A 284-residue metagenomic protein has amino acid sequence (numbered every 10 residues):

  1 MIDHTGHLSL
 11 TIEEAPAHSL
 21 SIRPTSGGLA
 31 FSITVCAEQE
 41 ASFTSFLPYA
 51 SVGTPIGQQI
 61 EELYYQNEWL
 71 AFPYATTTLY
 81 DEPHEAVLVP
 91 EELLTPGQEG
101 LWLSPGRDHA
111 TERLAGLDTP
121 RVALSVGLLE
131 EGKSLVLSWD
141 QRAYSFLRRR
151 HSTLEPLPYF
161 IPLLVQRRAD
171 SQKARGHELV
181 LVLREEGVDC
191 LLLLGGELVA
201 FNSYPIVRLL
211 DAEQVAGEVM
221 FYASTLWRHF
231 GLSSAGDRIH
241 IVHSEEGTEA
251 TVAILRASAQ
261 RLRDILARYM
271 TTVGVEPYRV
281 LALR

Functional and structural regions predicted by a protein language model:
M1-R284: Hydrophobic/aromatic-enriched cytosolic interaction surfaces used to assemble or bind macromolecules
